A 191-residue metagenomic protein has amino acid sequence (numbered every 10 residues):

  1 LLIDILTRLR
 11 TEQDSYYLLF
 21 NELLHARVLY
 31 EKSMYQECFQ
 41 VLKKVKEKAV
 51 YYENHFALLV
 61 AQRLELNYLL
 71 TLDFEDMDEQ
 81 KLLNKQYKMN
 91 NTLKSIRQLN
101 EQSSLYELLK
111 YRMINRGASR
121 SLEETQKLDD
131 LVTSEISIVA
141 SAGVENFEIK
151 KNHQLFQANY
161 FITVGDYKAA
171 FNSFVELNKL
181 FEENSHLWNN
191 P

Functional and structural regions predicted by a protein language model:
L1-K32, L70: Intrinsically disordered, low-complexity protein-interaction/activation regions
E12-F20, A57-L59, L66, L99-S103 (+2 more regions): Start-of-helix signal in alpha-solenoid helical-repeat scaffolds, especially tetratricopeptide repeats
E22-E31, R63-L72, S104-E123, K151-D166 (+1 more regions): Tandem amphipathic alpha-helical repeat scaffolds
K43-Y51, N84-K94, D130-A142, F171-L187: Amphipathic alpha-helical segments of tetratricopeptide repeats
E75-D130: Alpha-helical repeat/alpha-solenoid scaffolds of the HEAT/ARM/MIF4G superfamily and closely related elongated all-alpha
